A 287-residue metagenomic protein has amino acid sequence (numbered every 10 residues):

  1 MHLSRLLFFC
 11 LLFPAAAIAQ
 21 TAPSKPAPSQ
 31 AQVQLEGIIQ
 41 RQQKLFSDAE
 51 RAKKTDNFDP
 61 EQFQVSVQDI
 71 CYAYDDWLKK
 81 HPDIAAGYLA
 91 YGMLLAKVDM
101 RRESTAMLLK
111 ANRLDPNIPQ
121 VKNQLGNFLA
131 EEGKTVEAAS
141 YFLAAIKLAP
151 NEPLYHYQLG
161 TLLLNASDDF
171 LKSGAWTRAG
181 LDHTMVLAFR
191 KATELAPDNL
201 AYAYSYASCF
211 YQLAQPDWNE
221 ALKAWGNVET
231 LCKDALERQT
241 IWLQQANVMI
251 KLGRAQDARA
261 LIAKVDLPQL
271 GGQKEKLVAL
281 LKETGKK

Functional and structural regions predicted by a protein language model:
A19-K80: N-terminal leader/linker segments that initiate helical-solenoid repeat arrays
P23-P26, L236-K287: Terminal, low-structured helical/coil segments at or just beyond the last alpha-helical repeat
I39, F46, L78, N112 (+4 more regions): A conserved position within tetratricopeptide repeats
F63-Y72, K97-K110, E131-A144, S167-K191 (+2 more regions): Structural signature of tandem alpha-helical TPR/SEL1-like repeats, specifically the intra-repeat loop/turn
P82, P116, P150, P197 (+2 more regions): Short coil turns that delineate tetratricopeptide repeat
G87, V121, Y155, Y202 (+2 more regions): TPR alpha-solenoid repeat register
M93, N127, T161, D168 (+2 more regions): Residue-level recognition of tetratricopeptide repeat
